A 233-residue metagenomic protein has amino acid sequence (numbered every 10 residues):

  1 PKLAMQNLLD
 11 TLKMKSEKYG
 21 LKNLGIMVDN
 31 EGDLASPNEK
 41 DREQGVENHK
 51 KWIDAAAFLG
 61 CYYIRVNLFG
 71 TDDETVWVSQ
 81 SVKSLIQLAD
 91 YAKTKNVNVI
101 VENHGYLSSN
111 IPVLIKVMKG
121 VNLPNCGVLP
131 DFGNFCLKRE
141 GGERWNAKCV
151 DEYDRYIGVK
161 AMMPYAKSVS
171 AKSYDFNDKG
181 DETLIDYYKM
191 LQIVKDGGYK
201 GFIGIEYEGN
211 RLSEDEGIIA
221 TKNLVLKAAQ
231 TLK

Functional and structural regions predicted by a protein language model:
P1-K83, K93-N98, N134, R139-G141 (+2 more regions): Structural motif corresponding to the early beta-alpha repeats
M5-Y19, K50-A57, V113-K119, D154-A161 (+1 more regions): Short amphipathic alpha-helices and their capping/turn segments at secondary-structure boundaries
S16, G45, A56, V99 (+6 more regions): Conserved, mostly hydrophobic/aromatic
L21, L59, P124, M163-P164 (+1 more regions): Structured loop/turn residues at beta-strand edges in well-structured enzyme cores
N23-V28, I64-V66, V99-V101, C126-P130 (+2 more regions): Hydrophobic faces of well-ordered beta-strands that scaffold small-molecule active sites in alpha/beta enzyme cores
V82-Q192: Acidic/histidine-rich catalytic cores of soluble enzymes
A166-K179, K200-E214: Active-site clefts of carbohydrate-active enzymes
E214-K233: C-terminal helical cap(s) of enzyme catalytic domains, especially alpha/beta-barrels
